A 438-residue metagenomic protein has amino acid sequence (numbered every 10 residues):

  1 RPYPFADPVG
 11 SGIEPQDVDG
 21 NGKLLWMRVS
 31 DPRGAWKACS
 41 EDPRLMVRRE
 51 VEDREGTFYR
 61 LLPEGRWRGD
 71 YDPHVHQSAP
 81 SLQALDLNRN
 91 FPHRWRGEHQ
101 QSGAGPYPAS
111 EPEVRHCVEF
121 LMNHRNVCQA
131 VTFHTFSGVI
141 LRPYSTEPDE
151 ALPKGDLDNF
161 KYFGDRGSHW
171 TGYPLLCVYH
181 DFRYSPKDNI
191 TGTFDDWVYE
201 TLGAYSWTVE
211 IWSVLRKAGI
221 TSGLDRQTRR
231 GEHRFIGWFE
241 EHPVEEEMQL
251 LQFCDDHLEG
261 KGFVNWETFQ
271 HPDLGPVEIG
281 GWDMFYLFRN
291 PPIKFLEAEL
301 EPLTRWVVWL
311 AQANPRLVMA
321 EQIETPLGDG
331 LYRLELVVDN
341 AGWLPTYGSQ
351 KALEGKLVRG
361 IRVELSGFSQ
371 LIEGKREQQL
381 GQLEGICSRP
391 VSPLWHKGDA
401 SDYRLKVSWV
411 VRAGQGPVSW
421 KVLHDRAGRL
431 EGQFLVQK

Functional and structural regions predicted by a protein language model:
R1-Q101, D195-Y199: Surface-exposed loop and adjacent secondary-structure segments within mature catalytic domains
G10-P15, L82-A84, C128-A130, G203-T208 (+3 more regions): Extracellular structured ligand-interaction cores
G12, Q77, L121, Y199 (+5 more regions): Generic marker of residues within folded, mature protein domains
W26, S30, L141-P143, G219 (+1 more regions): Hydrophobic alpha-helical membrane-insertion segments
G34, S145-E147, G223, G348 (+1 more regions): Residues in and immediately flanking transmembrane alpha helices
W67-L327, Y332-R333, V337-A341, S366-V391: Metallocarboxypeptidase
R333-E335, D339-K438: C-terminal beta-sandwich/jelly-roll accessory domains of carbohydrate-active enzymes
